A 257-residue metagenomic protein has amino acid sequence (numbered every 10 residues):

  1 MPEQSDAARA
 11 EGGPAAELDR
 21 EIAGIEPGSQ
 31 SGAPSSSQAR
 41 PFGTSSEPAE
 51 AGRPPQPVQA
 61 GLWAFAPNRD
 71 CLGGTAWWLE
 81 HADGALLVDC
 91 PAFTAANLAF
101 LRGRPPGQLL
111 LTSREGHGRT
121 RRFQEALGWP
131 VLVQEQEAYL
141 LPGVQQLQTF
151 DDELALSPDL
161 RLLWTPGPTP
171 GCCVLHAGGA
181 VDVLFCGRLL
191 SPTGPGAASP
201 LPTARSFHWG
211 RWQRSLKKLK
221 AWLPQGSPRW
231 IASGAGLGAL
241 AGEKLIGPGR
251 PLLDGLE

Functional and structural regions predicted by a protein language model:
M1-D83, K218, L240-P248, D254-E257: Zn-dependent metallo-beta-lactamase
P2, D19, G43, A60 (+5 more regions): Metallo-beta-lactamase
G52, T75, F150, G171-C173: Residue-level marker for the onset of beta-strands and adjacent loop->beta junctions in well-ordered domains
L86-V88, Q108-L111, L162-W164: Short catalytic-loop micro-motif centered on adjacent basic/acidic residues
A92-P158, G249-L256: Active-site HxH/HxHxD metal-binding segment of metal-dependent hydrolases
T112, L132-Q136, T165, C186-G187 (+1 more regions): Generic beta-sheet signal
L156-P158, P166-T169: A conserved mid-domain beta-alpha-beta active-site/ligand-binding segment of alpha/beta enzyme cores
